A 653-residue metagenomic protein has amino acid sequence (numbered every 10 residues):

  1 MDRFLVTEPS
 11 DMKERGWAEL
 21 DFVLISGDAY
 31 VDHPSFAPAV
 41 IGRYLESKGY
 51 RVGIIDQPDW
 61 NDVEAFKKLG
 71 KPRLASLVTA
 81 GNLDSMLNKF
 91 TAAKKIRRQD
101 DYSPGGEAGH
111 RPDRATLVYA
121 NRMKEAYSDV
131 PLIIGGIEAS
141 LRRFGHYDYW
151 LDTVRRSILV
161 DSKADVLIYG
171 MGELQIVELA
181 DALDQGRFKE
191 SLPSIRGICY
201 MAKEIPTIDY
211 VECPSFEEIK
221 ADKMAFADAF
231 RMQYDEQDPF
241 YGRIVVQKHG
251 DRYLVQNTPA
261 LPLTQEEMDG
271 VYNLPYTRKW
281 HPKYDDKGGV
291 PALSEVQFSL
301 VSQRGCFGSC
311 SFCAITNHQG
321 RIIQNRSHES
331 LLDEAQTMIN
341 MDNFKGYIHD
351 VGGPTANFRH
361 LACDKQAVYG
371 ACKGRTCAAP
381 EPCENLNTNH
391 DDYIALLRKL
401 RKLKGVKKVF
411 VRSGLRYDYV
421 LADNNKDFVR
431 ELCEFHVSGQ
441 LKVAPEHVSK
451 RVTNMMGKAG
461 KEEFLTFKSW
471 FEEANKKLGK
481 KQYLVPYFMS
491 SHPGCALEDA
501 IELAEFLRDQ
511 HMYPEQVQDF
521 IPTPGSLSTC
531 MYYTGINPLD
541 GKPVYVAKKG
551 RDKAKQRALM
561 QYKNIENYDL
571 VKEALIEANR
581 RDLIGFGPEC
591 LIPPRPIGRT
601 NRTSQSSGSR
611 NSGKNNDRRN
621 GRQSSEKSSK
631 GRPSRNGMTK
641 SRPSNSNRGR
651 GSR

Functional and structural regions predicted by a protein language model:
M1-E19, A29, M224-S299: N-terminal [4Fe-4S]-dependent radical SAM core
D11, A37, D56-H249, N257: Glycine-rich beta-alpha loop elements in corrinoid/cobalamin-binding modules across cobalamin-dependent enzymes
L24, I55, D59-W60, T337-V485 (+1 more regions): Conserved SAM/AdoMet-binding glycine-rich loop
I25-Y30, K287-A314, Y347: N-terminal pre-triad scaffold of radical SAM enzymes
N61, E190-D238, D251, A260-L263 (+6 more regions): Terminal amphipathic helices with adjacent charged low-complexity linkers/tails
D84-A93, L141-R143, E173-E178, A202-T207 (+8 more regions): Flexible glycine/acidic-rich beta-alpha junction loops that bind and position SAM and/or redox cofactors in anaerobic
D165, V271, C306, C310 (+4 more regions): Conserved, mostly hydrophobic/aromatic
N601-R653: Intrinsically disordered, Lys/Arg-rich low-complexity segments
